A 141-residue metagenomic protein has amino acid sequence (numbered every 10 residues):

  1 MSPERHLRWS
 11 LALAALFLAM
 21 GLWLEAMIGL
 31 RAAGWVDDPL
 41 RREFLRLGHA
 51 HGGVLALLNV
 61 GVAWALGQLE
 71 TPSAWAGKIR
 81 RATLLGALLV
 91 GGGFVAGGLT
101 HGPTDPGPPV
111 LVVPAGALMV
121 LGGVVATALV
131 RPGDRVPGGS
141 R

Functional and structural regions predicted by a protein language model:
M1-R141: Polytopic transmembrane helical bundles with strong interfacial aromatic enrichment
